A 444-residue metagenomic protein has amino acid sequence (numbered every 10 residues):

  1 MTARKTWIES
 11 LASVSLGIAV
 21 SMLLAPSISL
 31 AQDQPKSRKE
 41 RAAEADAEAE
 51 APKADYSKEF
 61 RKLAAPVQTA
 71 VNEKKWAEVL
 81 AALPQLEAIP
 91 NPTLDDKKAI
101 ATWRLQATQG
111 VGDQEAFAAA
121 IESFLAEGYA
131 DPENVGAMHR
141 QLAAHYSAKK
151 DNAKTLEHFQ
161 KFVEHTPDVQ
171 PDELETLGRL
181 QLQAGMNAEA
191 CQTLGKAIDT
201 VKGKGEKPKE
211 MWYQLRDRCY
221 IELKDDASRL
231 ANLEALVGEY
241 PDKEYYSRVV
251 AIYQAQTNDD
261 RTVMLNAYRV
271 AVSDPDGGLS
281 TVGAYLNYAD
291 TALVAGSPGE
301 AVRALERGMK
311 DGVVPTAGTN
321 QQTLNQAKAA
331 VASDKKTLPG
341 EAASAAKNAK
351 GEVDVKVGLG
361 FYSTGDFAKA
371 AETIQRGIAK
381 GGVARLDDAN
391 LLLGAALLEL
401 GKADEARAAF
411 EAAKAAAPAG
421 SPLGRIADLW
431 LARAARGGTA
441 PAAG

Functional and structural regions predicted by a protein language model:
L16, V20-A119, D131-A137, R425-I426 (+1 more regions): N-terminal leader/linker segments that initiate helical-solenoid repeat arrays
E48-D55, E87-L94, S123-P132, Q160-D168 (+8 more regions): Solenoid-like repeat scaffolds
Y56-A64, L94-A101, D131-Q141, T166-T176 (+10 more regions): Generic helix N-cap/helix-start motif at coil->alpha-helix transitions
A70, R104, T108, H139 (+8 more regions): Residue at a conserved register position within TPR or TPR-like alpha-solenoid repeats
E73, V111, K149, A184 (+6 more regions): Structural motif corresponding to the intra-repeat A-B loop/turn of tetratricopeptide repeats
W76, Q114, N152, N187-A188 (+5 more regions): TPR-repeat structural position
K350-G444: C-terminal soluble interaction/assembly domains
